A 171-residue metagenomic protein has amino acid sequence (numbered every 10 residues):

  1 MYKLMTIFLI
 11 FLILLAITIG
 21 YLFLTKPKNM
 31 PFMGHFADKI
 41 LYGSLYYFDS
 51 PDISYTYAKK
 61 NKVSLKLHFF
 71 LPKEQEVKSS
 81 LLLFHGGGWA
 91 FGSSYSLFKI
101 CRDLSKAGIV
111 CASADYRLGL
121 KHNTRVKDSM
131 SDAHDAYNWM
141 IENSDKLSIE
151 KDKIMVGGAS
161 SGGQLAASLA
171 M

Functional and structural regions predicted by a protein language model:
M1-G43: N-terminal membrane-anchoring alpha-helices
M30-E76: N-terminal cap/lid segment of alpha/beta-hydrolase-fold proteins
Y57-A58, G92-S94, I100-C101, A112-K151: Catalytic nucleophile-loop/oxyanion-hole region of alpha/beta-hydrolase and closely related hydrolase-like folds
V77-G87: Short beta-strand element of the alpha/beta-hydrolase
S80, G108-D115: A fold-wide structural signal in alpha/beta-hydrolase
I154-G163: Conserved alpha/beta-hydrolase "nucleophile elbow" surrounding the catalytic nucleophile
G163-M171: Short glycine-enriched nucleophile-adjacent loop and the immediately C-terminal alpha-helix near the catalytic center
